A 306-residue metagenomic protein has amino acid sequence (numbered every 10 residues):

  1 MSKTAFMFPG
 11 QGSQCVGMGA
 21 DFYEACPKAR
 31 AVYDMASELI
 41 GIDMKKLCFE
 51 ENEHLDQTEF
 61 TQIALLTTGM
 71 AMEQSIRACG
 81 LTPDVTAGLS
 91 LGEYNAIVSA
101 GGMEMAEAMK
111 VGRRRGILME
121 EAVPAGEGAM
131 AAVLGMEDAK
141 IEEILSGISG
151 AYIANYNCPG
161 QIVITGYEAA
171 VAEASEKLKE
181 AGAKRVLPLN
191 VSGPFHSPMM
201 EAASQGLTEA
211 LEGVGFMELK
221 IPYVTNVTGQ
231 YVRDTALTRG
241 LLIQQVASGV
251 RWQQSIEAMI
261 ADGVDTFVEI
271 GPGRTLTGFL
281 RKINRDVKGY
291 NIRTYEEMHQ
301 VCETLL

Functional and structural regions predicted by a protein language model:
M1-S2, L306: Short, Lys/Arg-enriched, disordered terminal segments
S2-K140, R185, L189, T266-E296: FabD-like malonyl-/acyl-CoA
Q11-S13, E38-I40, A100-A247: Alpha/beta catalytic cores of group-transfer enzymes, especially the acyltransferase/condensing modules of polyketide
V224, I243, I256-I260, T277 (+1 more regions): Generic hydrophobic alpha-helical scaffold/packing signal
S248-V264: A short, acidic, amphipathic alpha-helical segment used as a generic capping/interface helix at domain edges
M298-T304: Short, charged, surface-exposed secondary-structure boundary motifs
